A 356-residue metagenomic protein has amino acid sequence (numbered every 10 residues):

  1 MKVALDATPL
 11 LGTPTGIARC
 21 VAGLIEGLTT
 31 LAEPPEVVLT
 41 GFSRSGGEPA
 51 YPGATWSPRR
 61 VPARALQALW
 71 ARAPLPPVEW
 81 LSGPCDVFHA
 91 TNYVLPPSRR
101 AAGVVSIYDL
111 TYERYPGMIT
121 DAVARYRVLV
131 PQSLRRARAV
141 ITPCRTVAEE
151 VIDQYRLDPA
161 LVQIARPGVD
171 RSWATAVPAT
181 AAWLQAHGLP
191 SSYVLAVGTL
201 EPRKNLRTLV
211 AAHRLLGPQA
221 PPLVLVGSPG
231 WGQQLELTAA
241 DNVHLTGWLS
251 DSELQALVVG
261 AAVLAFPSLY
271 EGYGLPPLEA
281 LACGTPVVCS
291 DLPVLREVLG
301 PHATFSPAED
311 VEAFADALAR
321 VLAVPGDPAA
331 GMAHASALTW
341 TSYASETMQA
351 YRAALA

Functional and structural regions predicted by a protein language model:
M1-A356: Carbohydrate transferase catalytic cores enriched for Leloir-type hexosyltransferases
